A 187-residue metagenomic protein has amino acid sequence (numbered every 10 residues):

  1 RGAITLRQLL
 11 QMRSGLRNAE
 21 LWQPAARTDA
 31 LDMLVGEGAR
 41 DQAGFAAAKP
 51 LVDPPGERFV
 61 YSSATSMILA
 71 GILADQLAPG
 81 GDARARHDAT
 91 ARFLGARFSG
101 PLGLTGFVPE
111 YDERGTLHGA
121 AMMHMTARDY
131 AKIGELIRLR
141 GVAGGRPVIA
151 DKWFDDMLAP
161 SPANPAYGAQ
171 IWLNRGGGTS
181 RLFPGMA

Functional and structural regions predicted by a protein language model:
G2-L104, R128-A131, L136: Active-site-adjacent helix/loop patches that line small-molecule binding or acyl-intermediate pockets
T5, T126, A150, S180-L182: Helix N-cap / beta->alpha transition motif
R17-E20, P79-G80, R140-G145, N164-P165 (+1 more regions): Substrate-binding/catalytic groove segments of enzymes that remodel or degrade extracellular structural polymers
G38, Y61, M122-M125, I149 (+1 more regions): Generic detector of ordered secondary-structure context
A39-A48, L117, P160-W172: A short, terminal or domain-edge coil/loop segment
P55-R58, L117-A121, M186-A187: Active-site rim elements
F93-L158: Active-site-proximal binding-pocket segments
L104-Y111, F154-A187: Active-site Gly/Thr loop motif
